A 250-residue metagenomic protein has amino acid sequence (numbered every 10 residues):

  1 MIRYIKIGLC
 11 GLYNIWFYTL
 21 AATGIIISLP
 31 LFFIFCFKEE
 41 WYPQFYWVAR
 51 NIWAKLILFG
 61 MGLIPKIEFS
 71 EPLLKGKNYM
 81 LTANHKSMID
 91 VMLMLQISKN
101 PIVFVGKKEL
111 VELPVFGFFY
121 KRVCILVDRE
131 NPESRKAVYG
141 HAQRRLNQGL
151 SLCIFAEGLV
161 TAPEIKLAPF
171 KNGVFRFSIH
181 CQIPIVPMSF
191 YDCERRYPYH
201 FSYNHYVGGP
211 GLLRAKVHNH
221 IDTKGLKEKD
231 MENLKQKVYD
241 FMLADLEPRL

Functional and structural regions predicted by a protein language model:
M1-C36, V48, E71-L74, C193 (+1 more regions): Membrane-interfacial terminal anchoring regions of lipid-handling membrane enzymes
I25-N51, L58-M61, L73-P132: Catalytic core of membrane glycerolipid acyltransferases/transacylases, capturing the structured, soluble-facing
M61-E68, R135-K136, Y197-H200: Short gly/ser/thr-rich secondary-structure transition/capping motifs
N78-M80, S151-F155: Residue-level preference for the first positions of well-ordered beta-strands
H85-S87, E157-V160: Short glycine-rich anion-binding loops that position phosphate/pyrophosphate groups of nucleotides and phosphorylated
V115-G117, N147-S151, E164-N233: A cross-family acyltransferase "interaction/gating" segment
P132-R135, L167: A conditional alpha-helix N-cap/helix-loop micro-motif detector
V138-A142: Anionic-ligand binding region
